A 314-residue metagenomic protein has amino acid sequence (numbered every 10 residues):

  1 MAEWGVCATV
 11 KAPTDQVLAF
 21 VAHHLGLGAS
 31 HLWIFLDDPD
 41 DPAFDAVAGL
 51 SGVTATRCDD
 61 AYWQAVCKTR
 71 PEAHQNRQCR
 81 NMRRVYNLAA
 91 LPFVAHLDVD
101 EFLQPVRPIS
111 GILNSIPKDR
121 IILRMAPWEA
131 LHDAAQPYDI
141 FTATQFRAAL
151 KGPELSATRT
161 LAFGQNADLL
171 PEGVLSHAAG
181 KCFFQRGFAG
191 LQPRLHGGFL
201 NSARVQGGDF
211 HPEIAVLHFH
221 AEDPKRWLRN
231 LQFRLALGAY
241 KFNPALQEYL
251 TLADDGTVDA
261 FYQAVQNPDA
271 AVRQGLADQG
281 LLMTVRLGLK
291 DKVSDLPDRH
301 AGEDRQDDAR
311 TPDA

Functional and structural regions predicted by a protein language model:
M1-L25: N-proximal low-complexity "stem/linker" segments adjacent to membrane-targeting elements
Q16-F20, N81, D98, I112 (+1 more regions): Short, hydrophobic/aromatic alpha-helical segments in well-folded domains
H23, R84-L88, S115: A generic secondary-structure signal
L36-P42: Acidic ATP/Mg2+-coordinating residue in the GHKL
P42-F93: Active-site-proximal specificity loops/subdomain of glycosyltransferases
E72-Q75, P105-A314: Catalytic-site signature of metal-activated, phosphate-bearing donor transferases, centered on the GT-A/GT-A-like
L91-Q104: Short beta-strand-to-loop acidic/aromatic patch adjacent to the donor-nucleotide binding site
